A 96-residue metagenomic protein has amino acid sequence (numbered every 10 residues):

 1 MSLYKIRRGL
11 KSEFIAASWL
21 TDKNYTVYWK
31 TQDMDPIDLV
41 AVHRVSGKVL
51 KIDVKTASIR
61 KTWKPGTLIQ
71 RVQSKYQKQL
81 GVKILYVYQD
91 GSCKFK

Functional and structural regions predicted by a protein language model:
M1-K30: Acidic-basic catalytic patches of nuclease active cores, encompassing PD-(D/E)XK and other metal-cofactor nuclease
A16, L20, L39-A41, V45-S58: Conserved catalytic cores of phosphodiester-cleaving nucleases, focusing on short active-site segments
T26-V45: Active-site metal-binding core of divalent-cation-utilizing nuclease and nuclease-like domains
W29, D53, Y86-Y88: Structural signal for conserved beta-strand scaffold positions within catalytic alpha/beta enzyme cores
S58-R71: Active-site-adjacent loop/helix micro-motif of nuclease/hydrolase catalytic cores
K78-K96: Domain-level recognition of nuclease-like catalytic cores that cleave nucleotide substrates
